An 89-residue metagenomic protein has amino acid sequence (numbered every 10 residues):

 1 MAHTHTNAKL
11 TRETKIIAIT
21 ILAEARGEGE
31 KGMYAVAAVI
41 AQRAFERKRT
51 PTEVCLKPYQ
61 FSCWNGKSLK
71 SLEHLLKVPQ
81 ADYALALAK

Functional and structural regions predicted by a protein language model:
A2-K89: Bacterial extracytoplasmic/cell-wall-associated proteins, especially those involved in peptidoglycan
